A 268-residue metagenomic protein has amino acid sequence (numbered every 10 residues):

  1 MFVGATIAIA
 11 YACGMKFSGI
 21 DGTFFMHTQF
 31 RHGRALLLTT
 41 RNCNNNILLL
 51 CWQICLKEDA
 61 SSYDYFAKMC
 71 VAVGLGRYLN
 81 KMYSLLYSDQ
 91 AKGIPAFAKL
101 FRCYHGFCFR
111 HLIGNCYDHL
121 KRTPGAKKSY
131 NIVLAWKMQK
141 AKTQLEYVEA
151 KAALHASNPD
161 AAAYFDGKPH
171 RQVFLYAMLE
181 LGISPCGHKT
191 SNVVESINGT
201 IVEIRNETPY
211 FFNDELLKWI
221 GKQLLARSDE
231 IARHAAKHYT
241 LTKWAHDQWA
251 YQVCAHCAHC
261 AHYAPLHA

Functional and structural regions predicted by a protein language model:
M1-L49, L56, A60, L179-C186: An active-site-proximal beta-strand-loop segment
T6-Y11, F25, L75-G76, M82-L85 (+2 more regions): Hydrophobic, aromatic-enriched, well-ordered structural segments
G22, W52, Q90, L112 (+1 more regions): Residues immediately flanking
T39-N44, D89, S191-N192: Helix-boundary capping/turn motifs
N44, L79-N80: Alpha-helix termination/capping residues and helix-transition junctions
N45-L49, H111, H262: Short Cys/His-based metal-binding microdomains
W52-R77: Active-site beta-loop-alpha junctions of metal-dependent nucleic acid enzymes, especially the RNase H-like/DDE
S62, G93-I94: Short phosphate-engaging motifs
